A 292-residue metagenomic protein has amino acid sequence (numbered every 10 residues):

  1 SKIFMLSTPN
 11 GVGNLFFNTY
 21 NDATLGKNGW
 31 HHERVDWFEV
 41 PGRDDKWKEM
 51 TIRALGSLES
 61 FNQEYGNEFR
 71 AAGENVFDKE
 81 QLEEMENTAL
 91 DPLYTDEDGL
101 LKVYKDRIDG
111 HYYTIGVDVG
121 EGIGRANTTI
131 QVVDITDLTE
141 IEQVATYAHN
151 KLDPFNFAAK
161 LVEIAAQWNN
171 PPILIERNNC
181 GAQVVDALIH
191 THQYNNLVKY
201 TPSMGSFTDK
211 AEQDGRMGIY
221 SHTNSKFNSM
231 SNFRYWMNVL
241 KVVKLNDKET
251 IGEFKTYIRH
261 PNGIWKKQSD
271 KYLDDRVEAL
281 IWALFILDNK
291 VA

Functional and structural regions predicted by a protein language model:
I3-N18, N28-G29, D45-S203, F227 (+3 more regions): RNase H-like, metal-dependent nuclease domains and their acidic two-metal-ion catalytic environment used
N21-V35: A short helix-turn-beta junction within AAA+ P-loop NTPase domains corresponding to the substrate/partner-engaging
D36-F38, D78: Short, solvent-exposed coil/turn linker segments
F38-D45, M204-K210, N224-N228: A short acidic, often aromatic-flanked loop/helix-cap motif at beta-alpha or helix-coil junctions that lines enzyme
D209-M217: Surface-exposed intrinsically disordered loops and tails
R216-M230: Conserved RecA-like P-loop NTPase helicase motor core
